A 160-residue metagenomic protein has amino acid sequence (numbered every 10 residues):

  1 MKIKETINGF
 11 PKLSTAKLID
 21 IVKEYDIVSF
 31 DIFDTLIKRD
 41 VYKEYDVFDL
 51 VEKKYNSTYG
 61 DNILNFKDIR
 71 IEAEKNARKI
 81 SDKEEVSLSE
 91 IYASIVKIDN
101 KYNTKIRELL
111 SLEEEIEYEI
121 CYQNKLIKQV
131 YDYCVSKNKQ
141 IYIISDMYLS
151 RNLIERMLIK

Functional and structural regions predicted by a protein language model:
M1-E24, I154-K160: Asp-based, Mg2+/Mn2+-dependent phosphohydrolase catalytic module
P11, D82-E90, K97-Y142, R151 (+1 more regions): Short, acidic loop-to-helix structural element flanking the phosphoryl-transfer center in phosphate-processing enzymes
A16-D68: Active-site neighborhood of HAD-like aspartate-dependent phosphohydrolases
K43-V47, S150, R156-K160: Short secondary-structure boundary/capping segments
V47-L112: A metal-dependent, Asp-based hydrolase signature
K53, V135, I159: Short polybasic/polar patches that bind polyanions
